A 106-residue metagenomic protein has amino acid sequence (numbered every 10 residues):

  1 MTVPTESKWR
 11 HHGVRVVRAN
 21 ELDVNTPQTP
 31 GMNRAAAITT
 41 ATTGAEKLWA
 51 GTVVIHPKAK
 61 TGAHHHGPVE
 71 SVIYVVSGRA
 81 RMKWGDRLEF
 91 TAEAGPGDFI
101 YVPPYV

Functional and structural regions predicted by a protein language model:
M1-K47, G62-A63: A short, N-terminal "cap"/entry segment at the start of jelly-roll beta-barrel domains of the cupin/DSBH fold
N33-R34, T39, G51-G67, P104: Conserved short histidine dyad/triad with adjacent acidic residue
K60, H66-P96: A short beta-strand-loop-beta hairpin characteristic of the jelly-roll/cupin
